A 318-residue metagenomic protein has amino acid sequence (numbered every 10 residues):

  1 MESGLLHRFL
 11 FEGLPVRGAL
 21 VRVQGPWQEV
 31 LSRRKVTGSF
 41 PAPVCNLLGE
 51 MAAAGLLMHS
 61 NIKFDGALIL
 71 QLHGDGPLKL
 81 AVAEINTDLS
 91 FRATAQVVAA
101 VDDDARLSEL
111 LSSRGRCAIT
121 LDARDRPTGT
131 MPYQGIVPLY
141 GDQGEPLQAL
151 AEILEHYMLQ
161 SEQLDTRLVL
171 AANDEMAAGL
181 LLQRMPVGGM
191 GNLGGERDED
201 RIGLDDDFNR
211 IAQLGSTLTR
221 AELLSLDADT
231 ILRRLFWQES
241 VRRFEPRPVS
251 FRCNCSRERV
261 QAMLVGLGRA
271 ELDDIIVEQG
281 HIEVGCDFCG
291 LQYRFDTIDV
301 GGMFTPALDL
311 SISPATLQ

Functional and structural regions predicted by a protein language model:
M1-E245: Interaction interfaces in information-processing and related assembly proteins
A212-Q318: Cys/His-clustered metal-coordination modules, chiefly Zn-binding fingers
